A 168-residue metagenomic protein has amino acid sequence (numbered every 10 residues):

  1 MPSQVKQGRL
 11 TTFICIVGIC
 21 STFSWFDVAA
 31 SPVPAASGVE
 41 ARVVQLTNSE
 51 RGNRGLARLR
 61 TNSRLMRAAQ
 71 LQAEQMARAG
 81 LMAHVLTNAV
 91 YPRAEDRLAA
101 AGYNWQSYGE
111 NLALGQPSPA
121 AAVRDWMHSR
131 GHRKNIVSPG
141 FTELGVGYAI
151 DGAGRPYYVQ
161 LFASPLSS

Functional and structural regions predicted by a protein language model:
P2-F13, G18, F23-S168: Functional surface patches built around histidine and acidic residues
